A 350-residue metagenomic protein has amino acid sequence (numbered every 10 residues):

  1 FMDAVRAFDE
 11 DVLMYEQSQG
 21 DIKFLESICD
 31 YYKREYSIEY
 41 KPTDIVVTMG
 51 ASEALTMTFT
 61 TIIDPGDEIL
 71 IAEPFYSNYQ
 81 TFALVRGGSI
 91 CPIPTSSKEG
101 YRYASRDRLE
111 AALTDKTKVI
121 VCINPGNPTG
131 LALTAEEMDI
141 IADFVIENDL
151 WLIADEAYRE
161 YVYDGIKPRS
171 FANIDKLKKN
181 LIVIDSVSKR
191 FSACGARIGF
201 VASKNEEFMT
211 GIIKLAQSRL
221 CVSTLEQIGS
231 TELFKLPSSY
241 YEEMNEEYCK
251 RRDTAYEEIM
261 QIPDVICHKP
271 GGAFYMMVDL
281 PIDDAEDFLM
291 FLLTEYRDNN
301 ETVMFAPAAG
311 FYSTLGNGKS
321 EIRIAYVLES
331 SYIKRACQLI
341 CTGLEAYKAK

Functional and structural regions predicted by a protein language model:
F1-G50, M57, F234-L236, A346-K350: N-terminal small-domain helix-loop-helix segment of the aminotransferase-like
T61-A83: Conserved PLP-anchoring active-site segment centered on the Schiff-base-forming lysine
D67, G88, E147-W151, L177-K179: A short helix->loop->beta-strand "cap" motif at the edges of active sites that frequently abuts
S96-D164: Active-site phosphate-binding strand-loop segment of PLP-dependent enzymes
E110, F291-F305, F311-K350: PLP-dependent enzyme catalytic core of the Aspartate aminotransferase-like
K167, N173-G211, T224: Active-site PLP attachment segment
T210-A216, F234-Y256: Structural signature of PLP-dependent enzymes
T231, E246-Y256, C267-L280: Conserved glycine-rich beta-strand-loop-beta hairpin in the small C-terminal domain of fold type I
